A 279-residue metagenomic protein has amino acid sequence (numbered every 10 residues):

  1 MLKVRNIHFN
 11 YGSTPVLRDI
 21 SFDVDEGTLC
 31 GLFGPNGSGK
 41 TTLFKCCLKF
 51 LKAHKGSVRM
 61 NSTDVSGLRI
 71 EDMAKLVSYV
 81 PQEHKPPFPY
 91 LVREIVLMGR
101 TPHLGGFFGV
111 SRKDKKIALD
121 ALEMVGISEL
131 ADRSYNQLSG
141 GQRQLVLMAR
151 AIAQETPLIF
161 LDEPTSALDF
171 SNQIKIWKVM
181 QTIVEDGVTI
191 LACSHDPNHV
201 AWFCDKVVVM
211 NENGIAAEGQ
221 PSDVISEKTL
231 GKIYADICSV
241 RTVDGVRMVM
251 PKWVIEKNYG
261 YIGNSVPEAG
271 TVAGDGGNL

Functional and structural regions predicted by a protein language model:
F33-P35: The feature captures the beta-strand-to-loop junction immediately N-terminal to the Walker
L48: Helix-to-loop junction immediately C-terminal to a conserved catalytic motif
G56-D64, M73: Conserved ABC transporter NBD signature motif
L97, R112-L130: Conserved ABC ATPase "signature" region
S134-L138, Q142: Conserved ABC ATPase signature
I159-D162: Catalytic Walker B motif of ABC-type/P-loop ATPase nucleotide-binding domains
I233-L279: ABC ATPase nucleotide-binding domains
